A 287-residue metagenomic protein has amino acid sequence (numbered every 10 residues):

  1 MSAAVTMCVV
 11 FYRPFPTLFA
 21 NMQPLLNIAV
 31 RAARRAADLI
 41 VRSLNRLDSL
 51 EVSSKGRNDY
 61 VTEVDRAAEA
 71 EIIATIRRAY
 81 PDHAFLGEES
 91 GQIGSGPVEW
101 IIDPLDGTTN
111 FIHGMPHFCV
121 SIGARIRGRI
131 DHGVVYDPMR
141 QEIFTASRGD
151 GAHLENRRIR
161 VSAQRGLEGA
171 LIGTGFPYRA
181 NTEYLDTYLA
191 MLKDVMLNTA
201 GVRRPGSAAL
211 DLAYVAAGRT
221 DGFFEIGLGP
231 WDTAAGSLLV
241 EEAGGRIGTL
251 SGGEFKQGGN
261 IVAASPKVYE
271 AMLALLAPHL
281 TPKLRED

Functional and structural regions predicted by a protein language model:
F11-R31, D186-L197, L210-D287: Oxyanion/phosphate-interacting regions
Y12-L105, A271-A274, P282-D287: N-terminal subdomain of lithium-sensitive/metallo-dependent phosphomonoesterases centered on the IMPase/IPPase/PAP
L39, D82-A84, G201, D221 (+1 more regions): Residue-level detector of anion-binding/catalytic polar loops
I40, D65, I76, T108 (+6 more regions): Residue-level signal for inorganic ion chemistry
R78, L86, I93-R160, G229 (+3 more regions): Active-site-adjacent structural elements in enzyme catalytic cores
G123-L212, G259-D287: Acidic beta-strand-loop-alpha-helix segment within the catalytic core of divalent metal-dependent phosphate-processing
